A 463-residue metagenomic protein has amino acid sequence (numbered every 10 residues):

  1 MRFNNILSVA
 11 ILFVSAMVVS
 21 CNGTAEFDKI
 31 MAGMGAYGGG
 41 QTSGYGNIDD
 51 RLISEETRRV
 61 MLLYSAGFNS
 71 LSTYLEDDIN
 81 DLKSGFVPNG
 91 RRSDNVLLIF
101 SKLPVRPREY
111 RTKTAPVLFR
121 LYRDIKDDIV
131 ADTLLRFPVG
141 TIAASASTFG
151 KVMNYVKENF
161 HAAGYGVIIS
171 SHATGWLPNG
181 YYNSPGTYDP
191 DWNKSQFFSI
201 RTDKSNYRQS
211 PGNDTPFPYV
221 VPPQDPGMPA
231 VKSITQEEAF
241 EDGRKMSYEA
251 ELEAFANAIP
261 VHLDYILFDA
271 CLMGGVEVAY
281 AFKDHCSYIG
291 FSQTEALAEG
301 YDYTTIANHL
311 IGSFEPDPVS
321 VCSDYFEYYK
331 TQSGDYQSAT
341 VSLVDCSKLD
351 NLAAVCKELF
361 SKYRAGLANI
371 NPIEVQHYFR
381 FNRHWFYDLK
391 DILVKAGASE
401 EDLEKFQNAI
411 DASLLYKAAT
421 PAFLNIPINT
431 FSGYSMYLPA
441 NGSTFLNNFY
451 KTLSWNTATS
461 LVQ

Functional and structural regions predicted by a protein language model:
S8-V18: Bacterial N-terminal signal peptides
M17-E55: Bacterial Sec-dependent N-terminal signal peptides
A25-E26, T42, K194-Q463: Terminal, contiguous helix-loop blocks that mediate binding/assembly
T57-V60, G90-L97, F160-G166, P260-Y265 (+1 more regions): Loop/turn elements at helix/coil->beta-strand transitions in domains of secreted/extracellular proteins
S70-L75, R106-E109, G175-N179, M273-Y280 (+1 more regions): Extracytoplasmic/secreted cell-surface and envelope-processing proteins
L71-R108: N-terminal carbohydrate-binding/catalytic regions of secreted carbohydrate-active enzymes
S101-R136, G164, I168-A239: Surface-exposed loop and adjacent secondary-structure segments within mature catalytic domains
Y122-E158: Functional beta-strand-loop-alpha-helix junction segments that form "active/interaction loops" within catalytic
